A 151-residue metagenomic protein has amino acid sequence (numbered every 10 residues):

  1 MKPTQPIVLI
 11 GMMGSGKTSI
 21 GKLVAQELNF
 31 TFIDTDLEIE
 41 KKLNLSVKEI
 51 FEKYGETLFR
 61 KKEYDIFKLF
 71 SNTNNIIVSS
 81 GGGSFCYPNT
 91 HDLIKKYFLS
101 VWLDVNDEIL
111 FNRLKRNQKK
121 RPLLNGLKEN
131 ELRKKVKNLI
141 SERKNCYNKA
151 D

Functional and structural regions predicted by a protein language model:
L9: Hydrophobic anchor at the beta1->P-loop junction of P-loop NTPases
M12: P-loop (Walker A) phosphate-binding loop of NTP-binding proteins
S15: ATP-binding Walker
T18: Walker A/P-loop
T35-S84, P88-K95, K120-P122: ATP-dependent small-molecule kinase phosphotransfer cores that center on conserved nucleotide phosphate-binding segments
N75, N138-D151: A charged, well-structured terminal subsegment
K96-K144: A glycine- and Lys/Arg-enriched "phosphate-lid" helix/loop adjacent to the NTP-binding pocket of small-molecule kinases
